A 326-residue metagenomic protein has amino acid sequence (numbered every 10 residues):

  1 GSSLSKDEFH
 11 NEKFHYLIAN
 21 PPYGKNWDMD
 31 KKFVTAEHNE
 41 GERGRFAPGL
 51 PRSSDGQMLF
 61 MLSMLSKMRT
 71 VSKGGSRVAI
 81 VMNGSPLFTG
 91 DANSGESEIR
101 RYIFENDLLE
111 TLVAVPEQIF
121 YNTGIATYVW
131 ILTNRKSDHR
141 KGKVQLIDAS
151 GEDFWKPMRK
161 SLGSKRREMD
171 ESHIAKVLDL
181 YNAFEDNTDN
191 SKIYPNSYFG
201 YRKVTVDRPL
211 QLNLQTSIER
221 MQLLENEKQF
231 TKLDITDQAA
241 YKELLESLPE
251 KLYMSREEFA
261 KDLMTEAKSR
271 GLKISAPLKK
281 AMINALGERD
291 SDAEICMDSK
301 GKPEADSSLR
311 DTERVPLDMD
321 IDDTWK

Functional and structural regions predicted by a protein language model:
S3-K326: A conserved structural/catalytic subdomain of Rossmann-like adenosyl-cofactor enzymes
